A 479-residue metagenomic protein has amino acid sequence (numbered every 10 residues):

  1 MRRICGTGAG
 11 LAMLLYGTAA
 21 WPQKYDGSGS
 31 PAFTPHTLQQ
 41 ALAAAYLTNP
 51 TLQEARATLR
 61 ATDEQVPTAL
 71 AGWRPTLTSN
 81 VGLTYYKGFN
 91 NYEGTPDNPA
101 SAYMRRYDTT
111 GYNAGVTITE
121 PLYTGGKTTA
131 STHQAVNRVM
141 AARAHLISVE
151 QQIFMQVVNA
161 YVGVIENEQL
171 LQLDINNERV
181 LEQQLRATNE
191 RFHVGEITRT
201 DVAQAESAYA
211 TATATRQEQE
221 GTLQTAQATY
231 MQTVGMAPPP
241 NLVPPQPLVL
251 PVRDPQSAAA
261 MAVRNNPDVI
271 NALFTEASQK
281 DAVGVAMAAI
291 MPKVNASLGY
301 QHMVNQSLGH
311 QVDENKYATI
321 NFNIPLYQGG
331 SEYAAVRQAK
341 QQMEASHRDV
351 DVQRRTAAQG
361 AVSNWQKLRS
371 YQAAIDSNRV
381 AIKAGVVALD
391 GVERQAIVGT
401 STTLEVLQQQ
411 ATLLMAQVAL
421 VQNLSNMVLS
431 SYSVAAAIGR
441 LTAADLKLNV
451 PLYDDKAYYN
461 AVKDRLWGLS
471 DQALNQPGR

Functional and structural regions predicted by a protein language model:
R2-R3, H36, S148-V263, N364-K367 (+6 more regions): Periplasmic alpha-helical coiled-coil/stalk elements that build and connect Gram-negative outer-membrane
R3-T7, A20-S30, V421-R479: Acidic, low-complexity, intrinsically disordered peripheral segments
Y25-A44: Regulatory alphaC helix of protein kinase catalytic domains
P35-T37, T76-S148, I270-Q353, G360 (+3 more regions): Small/polar-residue-enriched beta-strand and adjacent coil segments characteristic of outer-membrane beta-barrel
Q40, G111-N113, N159, Q204 (+2 more regions): Transmembrane beta-barrel architecture of outer-membrane proteins
L42-Y46, A100-Y103, V202, E206 (+2 more regions): Amphipathic alpha-helical coiled-coil scaffold segments and their short linker/junction regions
